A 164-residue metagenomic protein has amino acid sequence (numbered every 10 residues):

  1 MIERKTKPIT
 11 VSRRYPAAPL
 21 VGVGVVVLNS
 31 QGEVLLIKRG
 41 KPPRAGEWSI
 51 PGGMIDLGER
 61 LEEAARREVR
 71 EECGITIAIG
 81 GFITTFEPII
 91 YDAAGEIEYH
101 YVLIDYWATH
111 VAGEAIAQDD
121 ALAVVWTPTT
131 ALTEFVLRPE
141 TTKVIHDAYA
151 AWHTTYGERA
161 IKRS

Functional and structural regions predicted by a protein language model:
M1-G24, E96: Acidic, metal-coordinating catalytic segment for phosphate/diphosphate chemistry, firing primarily on the Nudix
Y15-P19, E47, E96-V102, A121: A generic structural micro-feature
E33-V34, A115: Hydrophobic "anchor" residues
P42-W48: A conserved beta-turn-beta hairpin within the catalytic core of GNAT-like acetyltransferases that forms part
I50-I83, Y106: The catalytic Nudix box helix
E87-E114: Active-site-adjacent beta-strand/loop module that shapes the phosphate/pyrophosphate-binding cleft
D105, I116-A148: NUDIX/MutT-family hydrolases
T142-S164: Charged phosphate-binding loop/patch that engages nucleotide di/tri-phosphates or the phosphate backbone of nucleic
